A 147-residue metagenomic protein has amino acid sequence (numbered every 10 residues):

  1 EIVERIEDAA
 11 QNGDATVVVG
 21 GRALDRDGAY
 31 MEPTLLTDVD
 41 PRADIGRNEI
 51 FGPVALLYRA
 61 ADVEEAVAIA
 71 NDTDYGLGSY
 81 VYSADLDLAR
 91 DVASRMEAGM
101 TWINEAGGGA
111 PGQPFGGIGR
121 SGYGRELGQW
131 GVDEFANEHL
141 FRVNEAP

Functional and structural regions predicted by a protein language model:
E1-V3: Short beta-strand to alpha-helix junction loop
R5-I6, A89: Aromatic/hydrophobic pocket-lining residues that form π-stacking "cages" and hydrophobic walls in ligand
I6-E7, V132: Short glycine-/small-residue-rich flexible loop motifs, especially phosphate/cofactor-binding loops
A9-A10, F135: A generic structural signal for nonpolar/aromatic side chains embedded in well-ordered alpha-helices
A10-Q11, E97: Anion (oxyanion) recognition and catalysis
Q11-N12, D72: Residues at alpha-helix termini
D14-G21: Short secondary-structure junctions
A23, Y30-P147: Conserved C-terminal structural/oligomerization subdomain of aldehyde/semialdehyde dehydrogenase
